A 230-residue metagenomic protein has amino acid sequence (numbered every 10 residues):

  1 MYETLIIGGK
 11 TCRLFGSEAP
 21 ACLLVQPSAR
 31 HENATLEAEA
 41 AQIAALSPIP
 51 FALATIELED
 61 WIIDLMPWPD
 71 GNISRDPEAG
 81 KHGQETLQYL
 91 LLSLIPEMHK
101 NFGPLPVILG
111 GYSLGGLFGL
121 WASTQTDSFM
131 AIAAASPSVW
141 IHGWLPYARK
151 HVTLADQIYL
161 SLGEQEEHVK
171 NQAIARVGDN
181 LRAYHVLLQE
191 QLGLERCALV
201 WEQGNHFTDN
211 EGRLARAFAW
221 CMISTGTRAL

Functional and structural regions predicted by a protein language model:
M1-C22, F51, C197: A domain-start/cap signature at the N-terminus of enzymes
A19-N101: Serine-hydrolase catalytic machinery in alpha/beta-hydrolase-like enzymes
A40-A44, A122-S123, H185: A conserved amphipathic alpha-helix that caps or lines the catalytic cleft of carbohydrate- and lipid-modifying enzymes
D70, S74-E78, Q191, G212-R213 (+1 more regions): Alpha/beta-hydrolase-fold serine-hydrolase catalytic core, especially in secreted/extracellular enzymes
G110-G115, G119: Gly/Ala-rich beta-loop-alpha elbow adjacent to hydrolase catalytic centers
W121-A131: Conserved hydrolase catalytic core segment
A133-A135: A short, hydrophobic beta-strand element of the alpha/beta-hydrolase
S138-C221: The feature captures the conserved acid-bearing segment of alpha/beta-hydrolase catalytic domains
